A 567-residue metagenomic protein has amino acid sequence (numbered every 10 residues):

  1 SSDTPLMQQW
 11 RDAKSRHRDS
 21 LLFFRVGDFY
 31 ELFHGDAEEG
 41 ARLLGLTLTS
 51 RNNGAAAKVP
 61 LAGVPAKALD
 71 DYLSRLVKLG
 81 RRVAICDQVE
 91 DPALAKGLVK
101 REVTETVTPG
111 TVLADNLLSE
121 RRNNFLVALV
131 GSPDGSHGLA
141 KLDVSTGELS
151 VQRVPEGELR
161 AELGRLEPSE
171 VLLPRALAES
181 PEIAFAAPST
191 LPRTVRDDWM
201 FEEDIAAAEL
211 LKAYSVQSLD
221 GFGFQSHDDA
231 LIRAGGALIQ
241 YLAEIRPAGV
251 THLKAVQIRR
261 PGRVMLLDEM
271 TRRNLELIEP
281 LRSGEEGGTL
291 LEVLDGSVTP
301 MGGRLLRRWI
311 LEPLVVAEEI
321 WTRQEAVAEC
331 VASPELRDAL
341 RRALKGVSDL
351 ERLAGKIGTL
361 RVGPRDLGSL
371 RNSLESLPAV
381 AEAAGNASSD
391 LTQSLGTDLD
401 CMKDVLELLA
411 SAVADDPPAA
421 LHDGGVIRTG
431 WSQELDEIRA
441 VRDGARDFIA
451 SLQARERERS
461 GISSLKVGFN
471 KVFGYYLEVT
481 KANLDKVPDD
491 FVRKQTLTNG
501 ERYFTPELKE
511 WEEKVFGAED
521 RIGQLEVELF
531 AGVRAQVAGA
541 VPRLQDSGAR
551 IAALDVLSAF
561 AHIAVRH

Functional and structural regions predicted by a protein language model:
S1-E329, D338, R342-G358, V362-A454: Charged catalytic and DNA/RNA-contacting regions of genome-maintenance and nucleic-acid-processing enzymes
S1-S2, K486, D490, K494 (+2 more regions): Conserved NTPase motor "head" modules and their coupling/switch loops across ABC/AAA+ ATPases, GTPases, and GHKL ATPases
Q88, V250-R259, R455-G468, H562-H567: Long, charged, glycine-rich C-terminal linkers/tails
I320, A343, V347, A445 (+3 more regions): Intracellular alpha-helical coupling/juxtamembrane segments of multi-pass membrane proteins
V405, A412, A419, Y475-F491 (+1 more regions): Cytosolic, long alpha-helical scaffolding segments
L497, E501-A535, I551: Extended, charged coiled-coil "arm/hinge" scaffolds of SMC/Rad50-like chromosome-maintenance ATPases and other large
